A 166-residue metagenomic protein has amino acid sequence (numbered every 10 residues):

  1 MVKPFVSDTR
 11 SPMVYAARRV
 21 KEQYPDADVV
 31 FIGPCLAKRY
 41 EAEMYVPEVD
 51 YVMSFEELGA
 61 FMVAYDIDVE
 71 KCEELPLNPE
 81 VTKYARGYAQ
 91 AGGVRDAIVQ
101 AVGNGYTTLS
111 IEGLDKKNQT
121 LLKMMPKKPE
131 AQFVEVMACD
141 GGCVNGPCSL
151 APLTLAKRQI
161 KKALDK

Functional and structural regions predicted by a protein language model:
M1-K166: Iron-sulfur-associated redox domains of electron-transfer enzymes in respiratory and anaerobic energy metabolism
